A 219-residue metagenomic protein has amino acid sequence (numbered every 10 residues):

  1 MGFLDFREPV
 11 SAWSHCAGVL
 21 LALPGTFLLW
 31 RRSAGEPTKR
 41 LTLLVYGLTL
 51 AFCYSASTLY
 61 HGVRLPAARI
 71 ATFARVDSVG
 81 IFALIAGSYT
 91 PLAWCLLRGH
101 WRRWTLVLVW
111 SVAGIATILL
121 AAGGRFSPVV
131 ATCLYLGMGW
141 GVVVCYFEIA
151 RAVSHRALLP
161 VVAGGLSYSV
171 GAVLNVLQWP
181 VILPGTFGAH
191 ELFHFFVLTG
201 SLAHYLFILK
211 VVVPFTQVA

Functional and structural regions predicted by a protein language model:
M1-A219: Multi-pass alpha-helical transmembrane bundles in non-GPCR membrane proteins that perform intramembrane catalysis
